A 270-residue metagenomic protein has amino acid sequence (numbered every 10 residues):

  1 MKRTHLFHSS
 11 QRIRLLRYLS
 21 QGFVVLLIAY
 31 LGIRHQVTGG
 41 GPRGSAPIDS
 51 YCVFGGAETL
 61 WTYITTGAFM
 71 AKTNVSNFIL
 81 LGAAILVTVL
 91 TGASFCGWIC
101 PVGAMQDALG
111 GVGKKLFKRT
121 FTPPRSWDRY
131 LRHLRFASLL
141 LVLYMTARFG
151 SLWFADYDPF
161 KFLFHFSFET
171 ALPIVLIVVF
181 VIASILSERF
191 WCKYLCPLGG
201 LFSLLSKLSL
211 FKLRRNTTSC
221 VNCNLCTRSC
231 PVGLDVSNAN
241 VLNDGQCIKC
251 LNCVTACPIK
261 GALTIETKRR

Functional and structural regions predicted by a protein language model:
M1-S237, G245-Q246, N252-R270: Non-ligating segments of multi-cofactor redox enzymes
